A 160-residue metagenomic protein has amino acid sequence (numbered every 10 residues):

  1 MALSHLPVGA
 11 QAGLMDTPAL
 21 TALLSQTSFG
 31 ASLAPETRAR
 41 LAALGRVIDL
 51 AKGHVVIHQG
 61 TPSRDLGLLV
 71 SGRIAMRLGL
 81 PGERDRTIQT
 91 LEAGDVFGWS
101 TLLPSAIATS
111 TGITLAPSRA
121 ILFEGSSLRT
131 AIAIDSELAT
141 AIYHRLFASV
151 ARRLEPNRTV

Functional and structural regions predicted by a protein language model:
M1-V160: Cytosolic regulatory regions built on CNB/CRP/Popeye-like sensor folds
